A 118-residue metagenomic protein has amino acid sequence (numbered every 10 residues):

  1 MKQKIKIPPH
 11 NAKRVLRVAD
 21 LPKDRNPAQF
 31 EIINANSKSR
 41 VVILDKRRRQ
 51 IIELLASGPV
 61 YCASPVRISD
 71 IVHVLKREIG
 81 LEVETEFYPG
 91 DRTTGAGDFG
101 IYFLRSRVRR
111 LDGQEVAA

Functional and structural regions predicted by a protein language model:
K2-V41, H73-A118: DNA-binding patch around the recognition helix
I33-S37, S57, P65: Generic, low-specificity signal for short hydrophobic/alpha-helical stretches with a mild N-terminal bias, encompassing
V41-V42, Y61, D70: A general, composition-driven signal for non-globular sequence regions
K46-R49, E53-A63: Short capping segments at the starts of secondary-structure elements
V66-V74: Winged helix-turn-helix DNA-binding recognition segment
